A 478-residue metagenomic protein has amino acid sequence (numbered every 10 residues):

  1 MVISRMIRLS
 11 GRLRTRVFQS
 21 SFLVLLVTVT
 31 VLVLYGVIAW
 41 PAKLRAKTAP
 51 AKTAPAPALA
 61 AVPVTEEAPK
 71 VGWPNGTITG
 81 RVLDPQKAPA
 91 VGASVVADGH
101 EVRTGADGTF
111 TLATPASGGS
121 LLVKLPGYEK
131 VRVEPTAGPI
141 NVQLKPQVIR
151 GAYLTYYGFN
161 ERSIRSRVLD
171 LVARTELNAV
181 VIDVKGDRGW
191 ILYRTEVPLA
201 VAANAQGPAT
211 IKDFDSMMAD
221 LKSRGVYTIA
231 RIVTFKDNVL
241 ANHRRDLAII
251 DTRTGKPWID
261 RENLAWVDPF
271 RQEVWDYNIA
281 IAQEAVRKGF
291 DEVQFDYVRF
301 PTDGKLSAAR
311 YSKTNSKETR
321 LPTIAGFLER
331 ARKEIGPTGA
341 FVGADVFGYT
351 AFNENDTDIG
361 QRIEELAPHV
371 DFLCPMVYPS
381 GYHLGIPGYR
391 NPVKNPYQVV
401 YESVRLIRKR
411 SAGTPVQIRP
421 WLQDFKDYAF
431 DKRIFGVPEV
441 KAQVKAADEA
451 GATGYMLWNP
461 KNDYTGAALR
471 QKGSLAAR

Functional and structural regions predicted by a protein language model:
K47-V71, E134-R150: Extracellular beta-sheet/turn segments enriched in Thr/Pro/Gly and aliphatic residues
G72-V91: Structural motif
P89-V91, G99-L112: Short, acidic Ser/Thr/Gly-rich low-complexity loop/linker segments typical of extracellular and cell-surface proteins
L122-V133: A short, solvent-exposed loop/turn motif at the edges and junctions of modular extracellular/periplasmic domains
Q147-N160, A219, F235-R287, K441: Active-site-adjacent "subsite" loops/lids of carbohydrate-active enzymes
I164-W190, R287-E292, H369-F372, A447-G454: Catalytic domains of carbohydrate-active enzymes, especially glycoside hydrolases
Y227-D237, Q294-F295, R320-I359, V400 (+1 more regions): Aromatic-lined carbohydrate-recognition surfaces of secreted/lumenal glycan-active proteins
V370-L384, V393-V400, L406-I407, S411-R478: Substrate-binding cleft of secreted/luminal carbohydrate-active enzymes
